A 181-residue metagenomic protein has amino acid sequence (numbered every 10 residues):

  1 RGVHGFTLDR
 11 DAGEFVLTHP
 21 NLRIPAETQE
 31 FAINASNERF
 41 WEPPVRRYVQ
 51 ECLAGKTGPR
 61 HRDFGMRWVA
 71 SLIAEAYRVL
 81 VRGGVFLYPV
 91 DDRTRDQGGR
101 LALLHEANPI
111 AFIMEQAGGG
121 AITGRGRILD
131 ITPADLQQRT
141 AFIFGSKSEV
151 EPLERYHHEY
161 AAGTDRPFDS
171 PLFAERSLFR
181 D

Functional and structural regions predicted by a protein language model:
R1-D181: IMPase-like, lithium-sensitive Mg2+-dependent phosphomonoesterase catalytic core
